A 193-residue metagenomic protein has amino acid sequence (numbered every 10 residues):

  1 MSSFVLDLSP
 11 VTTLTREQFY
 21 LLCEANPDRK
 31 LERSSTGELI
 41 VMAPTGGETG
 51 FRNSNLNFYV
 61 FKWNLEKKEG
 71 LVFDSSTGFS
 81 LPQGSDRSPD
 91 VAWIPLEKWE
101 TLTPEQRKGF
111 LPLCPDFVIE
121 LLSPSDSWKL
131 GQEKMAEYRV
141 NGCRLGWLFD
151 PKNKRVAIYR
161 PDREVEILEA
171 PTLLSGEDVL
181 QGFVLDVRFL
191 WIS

Functional and structural regions predicted by a protein language model:
M1-S193: Gly/Pro/Ser/Thr-rich low-complexity, intrinsically disordered segments predominantly at protein N-termini
